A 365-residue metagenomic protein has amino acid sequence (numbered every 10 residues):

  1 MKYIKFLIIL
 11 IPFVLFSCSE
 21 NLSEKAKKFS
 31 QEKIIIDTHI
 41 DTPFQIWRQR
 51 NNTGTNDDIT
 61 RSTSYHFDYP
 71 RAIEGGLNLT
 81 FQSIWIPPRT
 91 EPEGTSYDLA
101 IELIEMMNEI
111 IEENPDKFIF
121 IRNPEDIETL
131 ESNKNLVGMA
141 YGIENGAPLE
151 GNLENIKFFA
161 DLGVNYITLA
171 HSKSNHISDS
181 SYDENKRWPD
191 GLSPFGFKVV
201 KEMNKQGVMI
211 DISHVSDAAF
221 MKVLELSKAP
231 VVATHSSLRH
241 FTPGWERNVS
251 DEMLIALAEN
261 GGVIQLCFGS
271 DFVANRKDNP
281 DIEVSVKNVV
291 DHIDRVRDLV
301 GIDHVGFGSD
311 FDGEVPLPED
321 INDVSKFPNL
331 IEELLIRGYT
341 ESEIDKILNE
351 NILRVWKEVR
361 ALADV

Functional and structural regions predicted by a protein language model:
K2-I9: Sec-dependent signal peptide recognition, specifically the positively charged N-region followed immediately by
L10-S17: Hydrophobic h-region of N-terminal signal peptides that target proteins for export in Gram-negative bacteria
C18-R187, P243-F307, F311-V365: N-terminal hydrophobic targeting/anchoring segments and the immediately downstream early-domain regions of hydrolases
L169-S180, E184-L254, V263-G269: Active-site core of metal-dependent hydrolases
